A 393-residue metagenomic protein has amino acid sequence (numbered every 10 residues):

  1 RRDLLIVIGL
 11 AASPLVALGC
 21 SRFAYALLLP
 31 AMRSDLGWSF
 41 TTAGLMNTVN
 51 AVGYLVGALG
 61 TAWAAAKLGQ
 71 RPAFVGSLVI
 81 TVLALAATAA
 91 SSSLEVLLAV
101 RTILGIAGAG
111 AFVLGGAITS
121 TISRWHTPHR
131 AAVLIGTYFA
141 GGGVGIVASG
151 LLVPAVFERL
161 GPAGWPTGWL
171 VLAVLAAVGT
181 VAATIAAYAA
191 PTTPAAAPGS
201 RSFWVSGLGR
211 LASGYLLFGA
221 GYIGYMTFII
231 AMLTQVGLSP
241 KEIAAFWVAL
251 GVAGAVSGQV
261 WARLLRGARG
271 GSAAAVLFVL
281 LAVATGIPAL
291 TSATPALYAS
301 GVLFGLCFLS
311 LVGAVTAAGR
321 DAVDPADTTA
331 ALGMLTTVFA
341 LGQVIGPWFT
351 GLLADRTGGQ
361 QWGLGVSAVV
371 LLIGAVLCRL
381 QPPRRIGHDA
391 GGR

Functional and structural regions predicted by a protein language model:
Y25-A26, G207-V248, V252-A255: Extracytoplasmic gate region of multi-pass secondary transporters
G37, G69, A90-E95, T291-S292 (+1 more regions): Helix-breaking motifs and short loop linkers at transmembrane-helix boundaries and internal kinks in secondary membrane
G57-Q70, S257-R269, A354-D355: Helix-to-loop junctions at the C-terminal end of transmembrane segments in multipass secondary transporters
R71-F74, A274: Primarily marks hydrophobic transmembrane alpha-helices of the MFS/SLC 12-helix fold
L94, R130-Y188: Helix-loop-helix hairpin linking two adjacent transmembrane segments in secondary transporters
V100-G141: Cytoplasmic helix-loop-helix junction between adjacent transmembrane helices in 12-TM secondary transporters
R269-A318: C-terminal transmembrane helical hairpin of 12-TM major facilitator-type secondary transporters
A322-Q360, V366-S367: A late C-terminal transmembrane helix in Major Facilitator Superfamily
